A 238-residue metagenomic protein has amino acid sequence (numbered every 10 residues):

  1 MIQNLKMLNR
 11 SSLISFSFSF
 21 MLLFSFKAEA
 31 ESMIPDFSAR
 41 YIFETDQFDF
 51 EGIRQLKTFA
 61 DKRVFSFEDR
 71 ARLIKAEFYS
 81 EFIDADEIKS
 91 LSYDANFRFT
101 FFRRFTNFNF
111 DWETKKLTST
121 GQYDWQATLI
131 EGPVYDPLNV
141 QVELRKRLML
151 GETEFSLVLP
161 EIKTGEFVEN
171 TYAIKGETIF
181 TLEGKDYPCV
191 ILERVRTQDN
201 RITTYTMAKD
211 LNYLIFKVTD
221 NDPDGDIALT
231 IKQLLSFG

Functional and structural regions predicted by a protein language model:
M1-N9: N-terminal secretory signal peptides that target proteins for export/translocation
N9-S12, G184: N-terminal secretory/membrane-targeting helices
S12-L23: Bacterial N-terminal signal peptides
S25-K27: N-terminal signal peptide c-region/cleavage motif recognized by signal peptidases
E31-W112, E152-G238: Acidic, serine/threonine-rich low-complexity disordered tracts
R104-L148: Hydrophobic, well-structured mid-protein blocks that either form specific transmembrane helices
